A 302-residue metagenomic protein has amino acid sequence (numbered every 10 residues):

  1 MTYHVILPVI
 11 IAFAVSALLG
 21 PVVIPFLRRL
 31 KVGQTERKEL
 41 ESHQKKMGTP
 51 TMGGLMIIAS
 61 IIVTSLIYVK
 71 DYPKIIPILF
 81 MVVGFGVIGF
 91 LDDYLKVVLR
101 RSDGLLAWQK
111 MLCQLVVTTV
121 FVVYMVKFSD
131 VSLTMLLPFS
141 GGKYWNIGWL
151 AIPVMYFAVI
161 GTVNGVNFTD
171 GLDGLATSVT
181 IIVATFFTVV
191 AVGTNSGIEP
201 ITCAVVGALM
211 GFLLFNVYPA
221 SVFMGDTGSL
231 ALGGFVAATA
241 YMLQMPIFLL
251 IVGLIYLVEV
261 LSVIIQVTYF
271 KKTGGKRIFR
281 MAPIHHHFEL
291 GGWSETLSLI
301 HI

Functional and structural regions predicted by a protein language model:
M1-F26, I57-V87, F121, M125-F128 (+2 more regions): Alpha-helical transmembrane segments
P21-L40: Membrane-interface helix-loop junction between the first two transmembrane segments
L27, D93-Y94, R101, G142 (+2 more regions): A broad "ordered helical/assembly scaffold" signature
R37-T49, R100-Q114, H285, L290: Juxtamembrane helix-capping/reentrant segments at transmembrane boundaries
I75-L106, K110-M111: Hydrophobic alpha-helical hairpins/lids featuring a short glycine-rich hinge
V98, D130-K143: Membrane-interface helix termini and inter-helical loops of multi-pass transporters
V117-T118: Alpha-helical transmembrane segments
